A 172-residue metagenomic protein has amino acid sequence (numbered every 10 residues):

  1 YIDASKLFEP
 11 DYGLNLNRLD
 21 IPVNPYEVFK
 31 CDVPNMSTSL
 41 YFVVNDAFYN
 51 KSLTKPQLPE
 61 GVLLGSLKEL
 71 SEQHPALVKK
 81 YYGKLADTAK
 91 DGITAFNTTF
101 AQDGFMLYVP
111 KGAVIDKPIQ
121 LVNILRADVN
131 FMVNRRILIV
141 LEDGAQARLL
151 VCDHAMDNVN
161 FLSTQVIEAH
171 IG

Functional and structural regions predicted by a protein language model:
Y1-G172: Glycine-rich and polybasic anion-binding loops at the starts of cofactor/ligand-binding domains
